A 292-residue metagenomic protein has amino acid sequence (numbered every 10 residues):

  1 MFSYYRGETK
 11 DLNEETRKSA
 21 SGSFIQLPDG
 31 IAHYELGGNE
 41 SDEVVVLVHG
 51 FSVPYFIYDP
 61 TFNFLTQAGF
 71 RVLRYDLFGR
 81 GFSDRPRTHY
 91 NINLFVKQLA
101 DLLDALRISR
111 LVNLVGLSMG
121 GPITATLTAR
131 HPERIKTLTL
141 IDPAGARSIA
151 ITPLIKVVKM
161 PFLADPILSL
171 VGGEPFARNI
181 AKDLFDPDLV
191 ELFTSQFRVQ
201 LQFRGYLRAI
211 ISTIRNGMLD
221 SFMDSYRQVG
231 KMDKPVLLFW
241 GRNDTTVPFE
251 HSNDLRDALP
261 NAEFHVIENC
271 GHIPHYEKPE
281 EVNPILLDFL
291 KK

Functional and structural regions predicted by a protein language model:
M1-V44, Q67-F70, I108-S109, M223 (+1 more regions): Alpha/beta-hydrolase fold catalytic core
P28-G30, E35, Q67, R74-V115 (+1 more regions): Active-site loop/oxyanion-hole signature of alpha/beta-hydrolase fold enzymes
G30, L36-F82: Conserved HGGG/HGGXW glycine-rich cap/lid loop of the alpha/beta-hydrolase fold
T126-A129, K136-P166: Flexible "cap/lid" loop of the alpha/beta hydrolase fold
S169-K231: Conserved alpha/beta-hydrolase catalytic His-Asp/Glu region
M218, N243-V247: Acidic catalytic loop of the alpha/beta-hydrolase fold
M232, L238-W240, D244: Short beta-strand/loop motif that positions the catalytic acidic residue of the alpha/beta-hydrolase fold
A262-K292: Catalytic active-site module of serine/aspartate enzymes centered on a nucleophile-bearing elbow/loop
